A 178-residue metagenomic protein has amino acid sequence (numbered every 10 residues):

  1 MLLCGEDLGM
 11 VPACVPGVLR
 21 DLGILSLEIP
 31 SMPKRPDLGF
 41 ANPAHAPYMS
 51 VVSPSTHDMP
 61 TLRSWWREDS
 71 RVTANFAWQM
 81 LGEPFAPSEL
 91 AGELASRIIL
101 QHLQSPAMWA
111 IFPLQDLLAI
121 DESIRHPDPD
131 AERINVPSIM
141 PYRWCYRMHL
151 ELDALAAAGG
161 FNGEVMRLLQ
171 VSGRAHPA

Functional and structural regions predicted by a protein language model:
M1-A178: Catalytic cores of glycan-processing enzymes that make or break glycosidic bonds
